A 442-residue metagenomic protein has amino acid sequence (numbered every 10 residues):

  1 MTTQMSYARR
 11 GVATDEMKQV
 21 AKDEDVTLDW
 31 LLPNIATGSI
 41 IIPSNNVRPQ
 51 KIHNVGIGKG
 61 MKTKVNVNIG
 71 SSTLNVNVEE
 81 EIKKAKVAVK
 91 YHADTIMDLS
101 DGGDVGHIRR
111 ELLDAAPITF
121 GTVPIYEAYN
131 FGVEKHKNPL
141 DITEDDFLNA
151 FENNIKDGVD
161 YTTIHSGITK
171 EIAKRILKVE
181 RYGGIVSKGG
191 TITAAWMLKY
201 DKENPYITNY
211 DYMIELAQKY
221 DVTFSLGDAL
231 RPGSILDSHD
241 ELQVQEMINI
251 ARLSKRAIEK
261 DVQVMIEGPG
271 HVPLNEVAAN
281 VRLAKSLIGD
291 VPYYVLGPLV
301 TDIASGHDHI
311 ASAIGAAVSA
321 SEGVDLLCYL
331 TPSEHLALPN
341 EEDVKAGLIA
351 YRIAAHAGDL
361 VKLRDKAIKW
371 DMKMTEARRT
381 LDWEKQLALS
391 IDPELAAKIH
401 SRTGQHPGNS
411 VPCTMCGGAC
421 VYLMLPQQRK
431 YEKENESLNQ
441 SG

Functional and structural regions predicted by a protein language model:
T3-Y7, V12-T301, H307, A313-L326: Alpha/beta enzyme core
K174-Y200, P232, L236-H239, R256 (+1 more regions): Catalytic or ion-coupling anion/metal-binding cores of large enzyme and transporter domains
I303-S312, V318-R364: C-terminal catalytic subdomain
